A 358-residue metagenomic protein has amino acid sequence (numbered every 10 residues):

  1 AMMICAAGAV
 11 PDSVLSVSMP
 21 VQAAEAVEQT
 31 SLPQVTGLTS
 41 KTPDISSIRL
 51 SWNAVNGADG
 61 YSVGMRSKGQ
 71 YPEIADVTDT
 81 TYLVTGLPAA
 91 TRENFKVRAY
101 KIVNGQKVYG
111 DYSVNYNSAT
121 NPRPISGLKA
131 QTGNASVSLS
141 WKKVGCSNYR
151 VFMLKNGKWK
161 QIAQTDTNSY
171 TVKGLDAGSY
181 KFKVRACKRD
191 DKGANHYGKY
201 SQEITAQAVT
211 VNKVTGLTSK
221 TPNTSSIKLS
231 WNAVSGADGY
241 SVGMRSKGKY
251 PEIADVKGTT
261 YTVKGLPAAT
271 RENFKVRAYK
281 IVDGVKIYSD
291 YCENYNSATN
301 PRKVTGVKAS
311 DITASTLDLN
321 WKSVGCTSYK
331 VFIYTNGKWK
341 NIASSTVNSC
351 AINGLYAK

Functional and structural regions predicted by a protein language model:
A6-V27: Sec-dependent signal peptide cleavage junction
E25-G57, K107-G145, A194-G236, A268 (+2 more regions): Pro/Thr/Ser/Gly-rich low-complexity, intrinsically disordered linker/stalk tracts
V35, W52, V63, V84 (+15 more regions): An aromatic-rich alpha-helical recognition segment common to small helix-rich domains
G57-E73, G145-Q161, D166, K183 (+4 more regions): Extracellular low-complexity, O-glycosylation-prone stalks/linkers
T80-Y82, N168-Y170, T259-Y261, N348-C350: Short strand-edge motifs at loop-to-beta-strand transitions and within beta-strands of extracellular beta-rich domains
V84-V103, V172-D191, V263-G284, I352-K358: Beta-strand-rich modules
